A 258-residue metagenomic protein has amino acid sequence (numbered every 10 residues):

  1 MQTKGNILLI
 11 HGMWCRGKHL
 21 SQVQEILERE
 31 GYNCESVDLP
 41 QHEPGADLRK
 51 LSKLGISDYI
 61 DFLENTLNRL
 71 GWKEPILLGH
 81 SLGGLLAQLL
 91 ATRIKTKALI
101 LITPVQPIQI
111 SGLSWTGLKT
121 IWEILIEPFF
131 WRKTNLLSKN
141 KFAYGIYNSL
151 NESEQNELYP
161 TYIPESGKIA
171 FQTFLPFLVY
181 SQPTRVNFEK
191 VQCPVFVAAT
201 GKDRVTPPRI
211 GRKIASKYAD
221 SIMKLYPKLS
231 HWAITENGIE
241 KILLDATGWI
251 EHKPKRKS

Functional and structural regions predicted by a protein language model:
G12-C15, S81, G201: Active-site glycine-rich loops that stabilize anionic/oxyanionic intermediates across multiple enzyme folds
E28-D47: Conserved alpha/beta-hydrolase
L78-G83, A87: Gly/Ala-rich beta-loop-alpha elbow adjacent to hydrolase catalytic centers
T96-F130, I169-F177: Flexible "cap/lid" loop of the alpha/beta hydrolase fold
T134-V186, Q192-C193: Alpha/beta-hydrolase
V191, V197-A199, D203: Short beta-strand/loop motif that positions the catalytic acidic residue of the alpha/beta-hydrolase fold
R204-I210: Conserved alpha/beta-hydrolase "acid-adjacent" motif
I222-S258: Catalytic active-site module of serine/aspartate enzymes centered on a nucleophile-bearing elbow/loop
